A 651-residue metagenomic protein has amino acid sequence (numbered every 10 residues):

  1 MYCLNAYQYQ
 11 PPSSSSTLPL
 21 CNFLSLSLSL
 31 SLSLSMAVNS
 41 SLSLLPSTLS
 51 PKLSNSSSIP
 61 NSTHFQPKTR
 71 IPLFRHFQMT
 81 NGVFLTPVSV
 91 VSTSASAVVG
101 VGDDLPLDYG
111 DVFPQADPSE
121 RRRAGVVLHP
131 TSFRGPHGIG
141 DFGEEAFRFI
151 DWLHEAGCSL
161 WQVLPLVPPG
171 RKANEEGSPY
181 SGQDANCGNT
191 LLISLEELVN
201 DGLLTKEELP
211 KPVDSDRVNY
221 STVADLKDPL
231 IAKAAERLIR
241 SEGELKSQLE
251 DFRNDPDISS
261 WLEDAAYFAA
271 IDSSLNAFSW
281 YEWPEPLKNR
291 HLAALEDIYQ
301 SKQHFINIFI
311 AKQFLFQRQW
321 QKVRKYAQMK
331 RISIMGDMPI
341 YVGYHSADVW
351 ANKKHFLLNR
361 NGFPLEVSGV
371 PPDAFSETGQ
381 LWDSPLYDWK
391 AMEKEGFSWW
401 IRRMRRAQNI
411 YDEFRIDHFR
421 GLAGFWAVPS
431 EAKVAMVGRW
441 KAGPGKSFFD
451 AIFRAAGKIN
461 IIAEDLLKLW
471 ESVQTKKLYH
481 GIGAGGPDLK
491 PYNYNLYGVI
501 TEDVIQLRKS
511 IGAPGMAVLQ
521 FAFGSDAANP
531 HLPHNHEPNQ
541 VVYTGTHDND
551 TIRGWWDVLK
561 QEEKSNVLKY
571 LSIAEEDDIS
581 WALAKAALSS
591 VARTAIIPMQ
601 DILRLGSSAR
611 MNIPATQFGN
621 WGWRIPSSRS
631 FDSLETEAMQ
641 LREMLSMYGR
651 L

Functional and structural regions predicted by a protein language model:
M1-H76: N-terminal chloroplast transit peptides
V98-K353: Acidic/aromatic-lined carbohydrate-recognition and catalytic surfaces of CAZymes acting on diverse glycans
A124-L128, W161-Q162, I334-G336, F414 (+5 more regions): Hydrophobic faces of well-ordered beta-strands that scaffold small-molecule active sites in alpha/beta enzyme cores
H129-G143, D214-S215, N219, Q300-F314 (+4 more regions): The substrate-binding groove and active-site-proximal loops of carbohydrate-active enzymes, especially glycoside
Q162-K172, M338-Y344, D417-A423, D465-L467 (+3 more regions): Short, solvent-exposed turn/loop segments enriched in Gly/Ser/Thr/Pro and often Arg
Y180, R324, Y341, H345-A374 (+2 more regions): Active-site-proximal helices and loops of the catalytic beta/alpha 8
D257-S260, Q319, V323-Y326, G396-F414: An active-site-proximal structural segment forming one wall of the substrate-binding cleft that immediately precedes
W556, K560-L651: Flexible, acidic glycine-rich loops studded with aromatic residues
